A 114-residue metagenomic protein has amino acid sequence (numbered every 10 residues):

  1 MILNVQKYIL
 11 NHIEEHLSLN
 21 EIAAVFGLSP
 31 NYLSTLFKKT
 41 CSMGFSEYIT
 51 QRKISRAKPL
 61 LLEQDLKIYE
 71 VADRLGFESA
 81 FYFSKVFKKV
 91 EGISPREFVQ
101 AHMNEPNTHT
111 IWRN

Functional and structural regions predicted by a protein language model:
L3-N11, H16, K39-E78, Q100-N114: Terminal helix-turn-helix DNA-binding modules in bacterial transcription factors
N4-V5, I22-V25, S34, S79-A80: A generic structural signal for ordered secondary structure
E15-P30: C-terminal accessory/binding modules appended to enzymatic or scaffolding proteins
N20, N31, K67-E70, A80-F81 (+1 more regions): Residues within helix-turn-helix
V25, R74-L75, V90: Residues within the alpha-helical elements of helix-turn-helix
L33, F37, Y82-F83, F87: Short hydrophobic/aromatic patch on the recognition helix
